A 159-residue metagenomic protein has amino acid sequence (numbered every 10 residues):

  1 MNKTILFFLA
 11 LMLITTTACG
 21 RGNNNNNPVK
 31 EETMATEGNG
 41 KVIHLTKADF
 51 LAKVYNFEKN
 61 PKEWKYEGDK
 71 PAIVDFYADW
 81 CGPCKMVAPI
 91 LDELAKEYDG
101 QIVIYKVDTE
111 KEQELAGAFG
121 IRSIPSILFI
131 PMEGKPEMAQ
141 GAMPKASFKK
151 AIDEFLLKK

Functional and structural regions predicted by a protein language model:
M1-L51, K159: N-terminal targeting signals for export/organelle localization
I43, V103-Y105, P136-A139: Structural signal for short hydrophobic segments within the conserved structured cores of catalytic domains across
L45-K70: A short beta-strand-turn-helix
E67-P71, M86-V107: Conserved helix-turn-beta segment immediately C-terminal to the redox Cys motif in thioredoxin-like folds
D69-A72, F76-W80, S123: Short pre-active-site segment immediately N-terminal to redox-active cysteine/selenocysteine motifs in thiol-based
F76-I90: Conserved redox-active cysteine motifs that mediate thiol-disulfide chemistry, especially di-cysteine Cys-X(1-2)-Cys
G100-I121: Glycine-rich active-site/cofactor-binding loop and its immediate structural neighborhood
S123, L128-K159: Non-catalytic, surface beta->alpha helical segment in thiol-disulfide oxidoreductase systems
